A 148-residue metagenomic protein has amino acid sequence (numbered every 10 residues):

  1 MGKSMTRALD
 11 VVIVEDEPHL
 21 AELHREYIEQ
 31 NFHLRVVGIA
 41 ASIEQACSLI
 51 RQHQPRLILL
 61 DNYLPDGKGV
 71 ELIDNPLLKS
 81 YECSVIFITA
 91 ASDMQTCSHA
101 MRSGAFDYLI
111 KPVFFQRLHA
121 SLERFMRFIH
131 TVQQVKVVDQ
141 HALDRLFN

Functional and structural regions predicted by a protein language model:
E15: Conserved acidic carboxylate
I39-L57: Acidic, metal-coordinating helix/loop segments flanking the phosphotransfer/catalytic sites of two-component signaling
S42, K68-E71: Acidic catalytic/metal-coordinating carboxylates
D61-N62, T89: Active-site residues of response regulator receiver
V70-Y81: Short amphipathic alpha-helix used as the core "switch/output" element in two-component signaling
K111: A Lys-centered signature of the CheY-like receiver
R127-N148: CheY-like receiver
